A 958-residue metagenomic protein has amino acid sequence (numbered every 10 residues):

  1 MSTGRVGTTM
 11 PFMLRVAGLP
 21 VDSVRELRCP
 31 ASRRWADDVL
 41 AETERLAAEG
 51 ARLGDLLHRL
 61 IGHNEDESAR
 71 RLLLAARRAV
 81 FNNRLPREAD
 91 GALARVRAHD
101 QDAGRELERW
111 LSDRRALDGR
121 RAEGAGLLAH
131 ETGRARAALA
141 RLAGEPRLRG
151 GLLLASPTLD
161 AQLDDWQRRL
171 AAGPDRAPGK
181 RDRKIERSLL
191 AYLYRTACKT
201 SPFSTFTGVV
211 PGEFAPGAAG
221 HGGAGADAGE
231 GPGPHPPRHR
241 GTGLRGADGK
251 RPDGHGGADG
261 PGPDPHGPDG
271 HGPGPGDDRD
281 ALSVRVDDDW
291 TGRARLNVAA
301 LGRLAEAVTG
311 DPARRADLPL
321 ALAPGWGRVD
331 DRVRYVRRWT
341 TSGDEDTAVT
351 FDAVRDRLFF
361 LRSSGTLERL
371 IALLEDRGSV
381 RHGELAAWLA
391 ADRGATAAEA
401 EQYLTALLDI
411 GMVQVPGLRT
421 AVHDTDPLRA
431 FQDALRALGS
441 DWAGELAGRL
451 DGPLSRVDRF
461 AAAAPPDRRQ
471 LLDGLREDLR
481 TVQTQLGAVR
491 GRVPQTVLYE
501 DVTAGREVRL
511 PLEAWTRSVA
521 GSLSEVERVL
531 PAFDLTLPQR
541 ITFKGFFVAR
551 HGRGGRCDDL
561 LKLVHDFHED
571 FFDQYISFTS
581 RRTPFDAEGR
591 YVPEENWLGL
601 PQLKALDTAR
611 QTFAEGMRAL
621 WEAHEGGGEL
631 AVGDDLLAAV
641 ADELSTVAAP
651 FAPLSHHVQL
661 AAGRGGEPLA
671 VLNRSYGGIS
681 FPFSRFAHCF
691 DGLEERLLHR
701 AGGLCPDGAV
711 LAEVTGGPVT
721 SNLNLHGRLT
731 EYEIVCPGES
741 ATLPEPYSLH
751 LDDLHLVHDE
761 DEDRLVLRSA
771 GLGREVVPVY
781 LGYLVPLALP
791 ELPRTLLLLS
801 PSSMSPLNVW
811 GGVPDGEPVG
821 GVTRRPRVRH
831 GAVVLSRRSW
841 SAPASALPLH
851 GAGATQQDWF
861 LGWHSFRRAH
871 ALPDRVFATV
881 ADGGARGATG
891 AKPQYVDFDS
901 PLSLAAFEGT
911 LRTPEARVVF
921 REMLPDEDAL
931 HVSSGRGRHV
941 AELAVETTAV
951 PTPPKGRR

Functional and structural regions predicted by a protein language model:
M1-D227, P237, G272-L296, A400-V719 (+1 more regions): Type-3 copper protein
H221, G225-D227, G233-P237, G243 (+5 more regions): Asp/Glu-rich intrinsically disordered low-complexity tracts
V298-L358: Long, low-complexity, charged/polar intrinsically disordered regions in eukaryotic proteins
V329-W339, D346-V354, F360-L361, A670-L672 (+3 more regions): Generic recognition of long tandem-repeat/solenoid scaffolds
T366-D376: Positively charged, polyanion-binding regions of nucleic-acid-associated proteins
G378-L389: Short acidic, hydrophobic short linear motifs in intrinsically disordered regions
D392-A397: Short, basic interhelical loop/turn and adjoining N-cap of the next helix at nucleic-acid- or acidic-partner-contacting
G663-A905, G909-T913, V918-E922, H931 (+2 more regions): C-terminal structured domains
